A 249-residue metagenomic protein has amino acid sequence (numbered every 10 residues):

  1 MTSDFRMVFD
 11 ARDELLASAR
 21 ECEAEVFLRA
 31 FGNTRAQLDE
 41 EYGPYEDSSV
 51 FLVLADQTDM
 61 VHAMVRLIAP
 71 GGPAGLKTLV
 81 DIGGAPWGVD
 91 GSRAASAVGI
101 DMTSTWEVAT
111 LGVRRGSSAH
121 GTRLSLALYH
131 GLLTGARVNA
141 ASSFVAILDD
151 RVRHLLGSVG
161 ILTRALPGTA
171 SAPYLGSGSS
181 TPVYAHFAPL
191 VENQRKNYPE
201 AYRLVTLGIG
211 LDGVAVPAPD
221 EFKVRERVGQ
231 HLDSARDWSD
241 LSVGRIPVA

Functional and structural regions predicted by a protein language model:
M1-E40, V50-V61: Short amphipathic alpha-helix that is part of the acyltransferase structural core
Q37-G43, G168-P173: Short, solvent-exposed loop/turn elements at beta->coil junctions and helix N-caps that rim active or binding pockets
E40-E46, R151-L155: Beta-rich nucleic-acid/ligand-interaction surfaces
P44-V53, P73-G75: A short helix-loop-beta-strand connector motif used in the catalytic cores of GNAT acetyltransferases and, in some
D56-S96: Short, His- and charge-rich active-site/binding loops that engage polyanionic ligands
V80-P189: Acyl-donor binding region in acyl/amide transferases
T163-R227: Accessory, usually C-terminal, subdomains that scaffold auxiliary metal cofactors
W238-A249: C-terminal non-catalytic accessory extensions
